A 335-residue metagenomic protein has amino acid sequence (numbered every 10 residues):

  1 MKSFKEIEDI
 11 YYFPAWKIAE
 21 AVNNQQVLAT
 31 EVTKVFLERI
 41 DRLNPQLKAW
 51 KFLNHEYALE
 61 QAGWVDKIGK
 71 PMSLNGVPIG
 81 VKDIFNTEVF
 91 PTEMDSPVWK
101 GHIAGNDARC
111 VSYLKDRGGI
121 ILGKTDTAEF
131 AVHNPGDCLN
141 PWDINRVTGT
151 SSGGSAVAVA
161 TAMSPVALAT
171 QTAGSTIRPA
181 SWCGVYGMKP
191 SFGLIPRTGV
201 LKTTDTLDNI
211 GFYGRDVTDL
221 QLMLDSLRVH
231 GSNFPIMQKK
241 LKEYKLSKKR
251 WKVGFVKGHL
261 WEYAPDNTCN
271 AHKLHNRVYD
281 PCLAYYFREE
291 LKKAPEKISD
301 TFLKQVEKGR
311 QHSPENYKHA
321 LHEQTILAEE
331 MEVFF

Functional and structural regions predicted by a protein language model:
M1-Y57: An N-terminal boundary/leader segment
K2-E6, L74-M94, K248-W261, R277-A328 (+1 more regions): Short helix-loop capping/hinge segments that flank enzyme active sites or metal/cofactor-binding pockets
S3, Y11, G76, N209 (+2 more regions): Gly/Ser-rich, acidic/histidine-flanked active-site/gating loops
I18-N24, G80, V98-H102, D208-R215 (+1 more regions): Short, well-ordered beta-strand elements within core beta-sheets of diverse protein domains
Q25, G76, K82, D116 (+6 more regions): Glycine-rich, small-residue loops and helix-cap segments that act as flexible hinges at active-site edges
A58-E60, I68-G136: Acidic/His- and Gly-rich active-site-bordering loop/insert found across diverse amide/peptide-bond hydrolases
N106-L224: Short glycine/serine-rich loop segments
L207-G214, L274, L291-A294: A short glycine-threonine-serine/GTX helix/turn-capping micro-motif
